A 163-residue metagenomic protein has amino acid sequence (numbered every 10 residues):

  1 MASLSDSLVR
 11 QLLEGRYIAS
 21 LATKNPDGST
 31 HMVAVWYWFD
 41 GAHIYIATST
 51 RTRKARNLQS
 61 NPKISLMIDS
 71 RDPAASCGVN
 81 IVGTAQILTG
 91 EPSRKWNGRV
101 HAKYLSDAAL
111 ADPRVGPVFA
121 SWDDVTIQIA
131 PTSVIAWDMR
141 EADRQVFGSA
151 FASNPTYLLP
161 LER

Functional and structural regions predicted by a protein language model:
M1-S20: Short, basic/aromatic recognition patches
S3-L4, C77-R163: Charged, gly/pro-rich active-site loop segments
S5-L8, H31-V33, R51-R53, P113-V115: A generic local structural motif
L13-E14, Q59-S60, A120: Alpha-helix boundary recognition
G15, H31, S121-D123: Residues that act as N-cap/strand-start positions at coil-to-secondary-structure junctions
Y17-T50, R56-L58, I64-D69, C77-N80: Short beta-strand segments
D27-S29, D72-A74, P117-S121: A short beta-turn/loop motif at secondary-structure boundaries
T52-K54, P73, D143-R144: Short, surface-exposed beta-strand-loop junctions and turns on beta-sheet-rich folds
